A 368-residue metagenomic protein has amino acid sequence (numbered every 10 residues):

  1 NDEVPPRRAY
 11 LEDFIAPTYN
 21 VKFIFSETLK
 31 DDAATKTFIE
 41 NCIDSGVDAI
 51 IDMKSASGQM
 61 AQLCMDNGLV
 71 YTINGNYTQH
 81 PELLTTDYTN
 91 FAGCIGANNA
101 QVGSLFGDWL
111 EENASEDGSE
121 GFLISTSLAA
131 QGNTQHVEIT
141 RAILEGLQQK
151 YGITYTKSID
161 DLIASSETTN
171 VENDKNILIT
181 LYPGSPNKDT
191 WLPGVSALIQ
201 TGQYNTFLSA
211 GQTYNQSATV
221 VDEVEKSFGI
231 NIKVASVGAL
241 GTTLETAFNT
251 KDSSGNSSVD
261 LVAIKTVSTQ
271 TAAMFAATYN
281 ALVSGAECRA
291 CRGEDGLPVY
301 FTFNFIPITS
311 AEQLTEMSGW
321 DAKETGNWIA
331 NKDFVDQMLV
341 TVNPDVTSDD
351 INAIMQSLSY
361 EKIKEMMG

Functional and structural regions predicted by a protein language model:
N1-G368: A residue-level marker of the well-folded mature domains of exported/periplasmic proteins
